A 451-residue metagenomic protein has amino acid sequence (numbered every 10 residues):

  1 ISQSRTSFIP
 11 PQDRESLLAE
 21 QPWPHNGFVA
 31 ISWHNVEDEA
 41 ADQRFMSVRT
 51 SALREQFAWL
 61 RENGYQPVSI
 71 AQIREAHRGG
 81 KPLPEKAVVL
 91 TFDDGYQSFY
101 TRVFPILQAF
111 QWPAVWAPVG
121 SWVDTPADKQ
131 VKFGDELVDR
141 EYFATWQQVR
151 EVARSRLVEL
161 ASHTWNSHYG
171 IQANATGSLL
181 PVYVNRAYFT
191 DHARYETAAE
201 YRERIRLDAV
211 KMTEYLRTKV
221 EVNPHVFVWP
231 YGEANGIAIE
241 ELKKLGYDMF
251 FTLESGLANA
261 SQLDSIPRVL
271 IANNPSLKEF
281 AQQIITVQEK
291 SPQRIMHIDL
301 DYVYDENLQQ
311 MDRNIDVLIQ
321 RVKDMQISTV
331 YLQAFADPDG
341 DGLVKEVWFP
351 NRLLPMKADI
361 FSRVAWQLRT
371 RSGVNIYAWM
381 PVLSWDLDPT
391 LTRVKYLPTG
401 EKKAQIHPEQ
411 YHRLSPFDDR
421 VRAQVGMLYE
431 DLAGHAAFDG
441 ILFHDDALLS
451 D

Functional and structural regions predicted by a protein language model:
I31-D38, Q43, K86-V88, Q108-E233 (+2 more regions): Metal-dependent polysaccharide deacetylase catalytic core of the NodB/CE4 family, i.e., the active-site-bearing domain
D42-S47, K86-Y96, F133-D139, A198-R202 (+5 more regions): The substrate-binding groove and active-site-proximal loops of carbohydrate-active enzymes, especially glycoside
V48-P82, R154, E214-V220, I239 (+1 more regions): C-terminal domain-boundary segment and adjacent tail
R49-V68, A114, R313-G340, H435-G440: Catalytic domains of carbohydrate-active enzymes, especially glycoside hydrolases
P82-K86, S98-Q108, L318-I319, K323 (+1 more regions): Aromatic-lined substrate-binding rim segments of carbohydrate-active enzymes
T125-Q147, G170-A187, L343-L354, S384-P408 (+1 more regions): Aromatic- and acidic-residue-enriched segments that line the glycan-binding/catalytic groove of carbohydrate-active
Q130-L137, S291-H297, V303-Q310, I376-A436: Active-site-adjacent "subsite" loops/lids of carbohydrate-active enzymes
S167, N174-Y201, E221, R321 (+1 more regions): Polysaccharide-binding and catalytic clefts of secreted carbohydrate-active enzymes
